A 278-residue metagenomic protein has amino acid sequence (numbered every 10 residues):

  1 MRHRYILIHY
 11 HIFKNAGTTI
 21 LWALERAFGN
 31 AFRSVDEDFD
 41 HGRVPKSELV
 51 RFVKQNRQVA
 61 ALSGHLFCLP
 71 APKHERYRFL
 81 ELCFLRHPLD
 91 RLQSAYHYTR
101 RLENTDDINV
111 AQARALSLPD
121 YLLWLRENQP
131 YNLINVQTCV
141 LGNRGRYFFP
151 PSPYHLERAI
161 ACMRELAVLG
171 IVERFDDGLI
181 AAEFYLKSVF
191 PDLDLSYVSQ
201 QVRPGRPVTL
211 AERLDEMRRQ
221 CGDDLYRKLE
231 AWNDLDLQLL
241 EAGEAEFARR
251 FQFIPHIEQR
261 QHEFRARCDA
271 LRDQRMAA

Functional and structural regions predicted by a protein language model:
M1, H262-A278: Membrane-proximal basic amphipathic "stem/tether" segments
R2, Y10-F13, G17, Q55 (+5 more regions): Aromatic-acidic/polar surface patches that form glycan- and anion
R4, K14-N15, R86, E103: Viral RNA-dependent RNA polymerase
L7-E37, R43-V44: N-terminal pre-catalytic "stem/leader" segment of glycosyltransferase-like enzymes
L21-E25, A167, L179-E183, L237-E244: Non-transmembrane alpha-helical segments in soluble domains of secreted/periplasmic/extracellular proteins
S34, H41-F84, D90-S199, D215-E216: PAPS-dependent sulfotransferase catalytic domain
K46-S47, S63-P70, L195-C268: PAPS-dependent sulfotransferase catalytic core
